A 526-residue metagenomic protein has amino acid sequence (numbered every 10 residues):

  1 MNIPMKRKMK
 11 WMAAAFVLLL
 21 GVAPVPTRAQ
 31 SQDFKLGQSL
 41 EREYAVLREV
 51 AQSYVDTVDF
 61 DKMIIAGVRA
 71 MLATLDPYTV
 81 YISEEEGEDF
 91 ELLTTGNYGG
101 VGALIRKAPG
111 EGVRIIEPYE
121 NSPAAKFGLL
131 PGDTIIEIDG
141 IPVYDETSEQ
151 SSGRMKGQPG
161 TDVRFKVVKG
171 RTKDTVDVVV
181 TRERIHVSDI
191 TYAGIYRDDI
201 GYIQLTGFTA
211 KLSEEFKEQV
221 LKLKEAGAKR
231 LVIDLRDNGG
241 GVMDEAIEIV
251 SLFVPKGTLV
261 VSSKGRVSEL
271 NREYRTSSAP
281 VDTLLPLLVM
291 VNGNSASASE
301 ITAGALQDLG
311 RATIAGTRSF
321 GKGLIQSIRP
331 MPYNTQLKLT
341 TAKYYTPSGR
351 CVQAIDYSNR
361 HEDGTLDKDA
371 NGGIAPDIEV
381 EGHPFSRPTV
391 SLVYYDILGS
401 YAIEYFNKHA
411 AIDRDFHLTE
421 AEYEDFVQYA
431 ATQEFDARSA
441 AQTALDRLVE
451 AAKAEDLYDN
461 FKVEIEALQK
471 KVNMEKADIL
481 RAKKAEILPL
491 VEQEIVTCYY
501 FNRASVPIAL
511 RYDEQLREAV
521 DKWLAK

Functional and structural regions predicted by a protein language model:
I3-A13: Bacterial N-terminal signal peptides that target proteins for export
A13-A23: Bacterial N-terminal signal peptides
R28-S39, E43-F60, R114-E117, S122-L130 (+2 more regions): Cleft-lining beta-strand/loop regions that shape enzyme active-site pockets
E49-S53, T57, A66, A70-T74 (+22 more regions): Structured segments of extracytoplasmic/periplasmic soluble domains in secreted or envelope-associated proteins
Y54-R114, G160-R164, V168-R182, H186-Y192 (+2 more regions): Extended, small/polar residue-biased N-terminal targeting/export presequences and adjacent propeptide/linker tracts
A298, G310-R311, G321-R350, A354-G364: Polar, glycine-rich mid-to-C-terminal structural blocks that act as macromolecule-binding/assembly scaffolds
R350-K526: Conserved functional hotspot residues or short segments at active or partner-binding sites across diverse domains
